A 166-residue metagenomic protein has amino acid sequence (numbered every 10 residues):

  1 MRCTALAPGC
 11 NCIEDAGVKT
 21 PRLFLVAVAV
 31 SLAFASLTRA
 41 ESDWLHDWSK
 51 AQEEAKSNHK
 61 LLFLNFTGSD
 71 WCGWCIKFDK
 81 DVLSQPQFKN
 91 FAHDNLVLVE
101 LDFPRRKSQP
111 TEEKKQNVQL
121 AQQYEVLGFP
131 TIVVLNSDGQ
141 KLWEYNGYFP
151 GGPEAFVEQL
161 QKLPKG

Functional and structural regions predicted by a protein language model:
C3, C12-V26: Bacterial N-terminal signal peptides that target proteins for export
V26-A35: Bacterial N-terminal signal peptides
T38-S42: Boundary at the C-terminal end of the N-terminal hydrophobic targeting segment
W44-L45, Q85-K115: Thiol-based oxidoreductase modules, predominantly thioredoxin-like and allied folds used for disulfide exchange
W44-L62, A92: A short beta-strand-turn-helix
H59, T67-W71, G128: Short pre-active-site segment immediately N-terminal to redox-active cysteine/selenocysteine motifs in thiol-based
T67-L83: Conserved redox-active cysteine motifs that mediate thiol-disulfide chemistry, especially di-cysteine Cys-X(1-2)-Cys
D81, Q119, Q123, L127-G166: Non-catalytic, surface beta->alpha helical segment in thiol-disulfide oxidoreductase systems
